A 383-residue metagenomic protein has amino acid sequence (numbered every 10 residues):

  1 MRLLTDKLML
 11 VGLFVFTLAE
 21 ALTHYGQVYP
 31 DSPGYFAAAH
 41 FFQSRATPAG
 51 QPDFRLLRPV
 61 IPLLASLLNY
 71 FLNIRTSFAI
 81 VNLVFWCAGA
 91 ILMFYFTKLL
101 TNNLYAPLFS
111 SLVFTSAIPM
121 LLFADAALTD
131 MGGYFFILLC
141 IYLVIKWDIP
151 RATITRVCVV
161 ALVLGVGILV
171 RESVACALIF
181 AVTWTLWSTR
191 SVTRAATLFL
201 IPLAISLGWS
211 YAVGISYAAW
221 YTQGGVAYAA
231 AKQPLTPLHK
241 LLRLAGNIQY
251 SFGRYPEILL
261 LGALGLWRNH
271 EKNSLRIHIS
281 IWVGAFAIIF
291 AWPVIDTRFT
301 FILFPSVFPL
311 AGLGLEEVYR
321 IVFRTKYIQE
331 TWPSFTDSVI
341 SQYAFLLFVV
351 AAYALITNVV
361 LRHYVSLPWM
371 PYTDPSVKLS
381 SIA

Functional and structural regions predicted by a protein language model:
R2-L4, R151-I154, T189-T197, G262-I281 (+3 more regions): Membrane-interface helix-loop-helix junctions at transmembrane boundaries of multi-pass membrane enzymes, predominantly
L13, P107-S116, Y142, L164 (+1 more regions): Short helix- or helix-capping micro-motifs that position conserved polar/aromatic residues at function-defining sites
Y29, L122-G132, D296-T297: Short acidic/glycine- and proline-prone juxtamembrane loop motifs at membrane-interface regions of multi-pass membrane
P33-Q43, Q51-N73: Short hydrophobic/aromatic helix or loop-helix immediately within or flanking a transmembrane segment in polytopic
G34, R190-L264, Y353-S366: Membrane-lumen/periplasm interface segments of specific transmembrane helices in polyprenyl phosphate-linked
I80-T101, L139: Transmembrane-helix motifs of polytopic, lipid-linked glycan transferases
M93-S116, Y134-F135: Transmembrane-helix signature of polytopic, membrane-embedded enzymes that assemble or transfer cell-envelope glycans
Y250-A287, F308, R324, I328: Hydrophobic, aromatic-rich transmembrane alpha-helices and their immediate juxtamembrane boundary segments
